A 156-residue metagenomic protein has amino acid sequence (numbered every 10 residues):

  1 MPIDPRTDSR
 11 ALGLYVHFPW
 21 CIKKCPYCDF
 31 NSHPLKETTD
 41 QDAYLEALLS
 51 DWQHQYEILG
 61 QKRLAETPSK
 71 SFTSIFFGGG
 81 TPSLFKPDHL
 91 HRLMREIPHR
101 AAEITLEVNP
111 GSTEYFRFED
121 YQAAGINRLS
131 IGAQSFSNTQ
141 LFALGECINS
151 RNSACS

Functional and structural regions predicted by a protein language model:
M1-L14, Q61-S69: N-terminal [4Fe-4S]-dependent radical SAM core
M1-P2, A11, F18, H99 (+1 more regions): Amphipathic repeat-derived elements
R6, H17-F18, I126: N-proximal short alpha-helices
R6, R10, N31-H33, A154: Intrinsic disorder/low-complexity detector
Y15-H17, G78-G79: Residues at the beta-strand->loop junction immediately N-terminal to the Walker
H17-S32: Local cysteine-cluster metal-coordination motifs and their immediate loop/turn environment, predominantly Fe-S cluster
H33-Q61, K70-S156: Conserved non-cysteine loop/helix-boundary elements of the Radical SAM core domain that shape
